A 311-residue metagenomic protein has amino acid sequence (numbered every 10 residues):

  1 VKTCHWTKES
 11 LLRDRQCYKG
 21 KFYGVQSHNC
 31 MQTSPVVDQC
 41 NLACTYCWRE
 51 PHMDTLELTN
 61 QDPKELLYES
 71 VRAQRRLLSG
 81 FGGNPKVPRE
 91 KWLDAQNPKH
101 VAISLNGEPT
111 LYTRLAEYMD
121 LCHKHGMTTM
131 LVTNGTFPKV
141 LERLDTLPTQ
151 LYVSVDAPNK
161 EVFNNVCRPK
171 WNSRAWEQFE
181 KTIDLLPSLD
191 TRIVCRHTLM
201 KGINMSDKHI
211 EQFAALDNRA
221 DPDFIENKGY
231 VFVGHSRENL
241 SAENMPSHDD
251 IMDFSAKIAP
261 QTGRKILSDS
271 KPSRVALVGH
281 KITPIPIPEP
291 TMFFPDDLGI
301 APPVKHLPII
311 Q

Functional and structural regions predicted by a protein language model:
V1-K21, P187-D190, K201-Q311: Auxiliary Fe-S-binding modules of radical SAM enzymes
V1-V37, P51-N60, E65-A95: N-terminal [4Fe-4S]-dependent radical SAM core
H28, Q96-P98, S270-R274: Short Gly/Ser/Thr- and Asp/Glu-enriched loop/turn motifs at secondary-structure junctions
T33, C40, C44-C47: Short cysteine clusters
C40-A43, K160, F232, I285: Short, acidic Gly/Pro/Ser/Thr-rich loop/turn segments
N41-A43, T55, L111: Short active-site-adjacent helix-start/loop capping segments
T45-H52, G234-H235: Surface-exposed beta-strand-to-loop junctions that form interaction patches on eukaryotic regulatory domains
N84-D249, D253, K257: Conserved AdoMet/S-adenosylmethionine-binding subsite of the radical SAM
